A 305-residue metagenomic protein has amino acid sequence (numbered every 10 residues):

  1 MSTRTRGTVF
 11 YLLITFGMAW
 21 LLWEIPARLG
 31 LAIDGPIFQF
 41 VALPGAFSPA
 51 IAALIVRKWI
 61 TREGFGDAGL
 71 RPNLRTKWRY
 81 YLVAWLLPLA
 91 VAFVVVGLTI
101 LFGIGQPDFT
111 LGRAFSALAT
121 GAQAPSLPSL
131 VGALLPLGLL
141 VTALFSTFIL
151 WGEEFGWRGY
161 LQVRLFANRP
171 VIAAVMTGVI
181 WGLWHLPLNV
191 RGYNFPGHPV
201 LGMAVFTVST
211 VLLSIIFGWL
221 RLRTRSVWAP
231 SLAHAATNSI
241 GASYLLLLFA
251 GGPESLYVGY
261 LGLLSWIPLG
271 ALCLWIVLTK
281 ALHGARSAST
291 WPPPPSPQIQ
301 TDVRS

Functional and structural regions predicted by a protein language model:
S2, P26-L89, L98-A119, I149 (+2 more regions): Membrane-helix interface linkers and caps
G7-W20, S48, V83-A92: Alpha-helical transmembrane segments
T8-L13, Q39-L43, Y81-L86, L139-L140 (+3 more regions): Hydrophobic alpha-helical transmembrane segments
F16-E24, L89-F93, V179-L188, A235-L246: Aromatic-anchored segments of alpha-helical transmembrane domains
L31, P199-V200, A233-S305: C-terminal membrane module of polytopic membrane proteins
F38-A46, S146, G202-T207, G259-I267: Alpha-helical transmembrane segments of polytopic membrane proteins
Q123-T147, S209, L263-I267: Hydrophobic alpha-helical transmembrane segments
W151-I180, G192, G218, L222-S226: Membrane-interface helix/loop boundary segments of multi-pass membrane proteins
